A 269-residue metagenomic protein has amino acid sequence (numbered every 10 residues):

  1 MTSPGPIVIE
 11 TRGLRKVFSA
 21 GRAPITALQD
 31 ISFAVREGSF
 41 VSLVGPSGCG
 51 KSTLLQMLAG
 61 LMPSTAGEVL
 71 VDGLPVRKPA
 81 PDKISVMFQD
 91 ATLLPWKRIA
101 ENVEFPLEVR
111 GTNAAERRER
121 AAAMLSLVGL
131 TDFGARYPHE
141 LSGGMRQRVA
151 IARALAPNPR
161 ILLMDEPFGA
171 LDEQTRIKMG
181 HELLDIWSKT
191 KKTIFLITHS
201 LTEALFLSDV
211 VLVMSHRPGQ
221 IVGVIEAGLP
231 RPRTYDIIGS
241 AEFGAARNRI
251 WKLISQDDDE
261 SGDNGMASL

Functional and structural regions predicted by a protein language model:
V44-P46: The feature captures the beta-strand-to-loop junction immediately N-terminal to the Walker
A59: Helix-to-loop junction immediately C-terminal to a conserved catalytic motif
G67-K78, R120: Conserved ABC transporter NBD signature motif
K97-E104: Short coil-to-helix segment of the ABC ATPase nucleotide-binding domain corresponding to the Q-loop/switch region
E104, E108, A115-F133, D185: Conserved ABC ATPase "signature" region
R136-H139, P157: Conserved signature/switch motifs of ABC ATPase nucleotide-binding domains
I151: Hydrophobic anchor residue at the start of the ABC signature
L162-D165: Catalytic Walker B motif of ABC-type/P-loop ATPase nucleotide-binding domains
